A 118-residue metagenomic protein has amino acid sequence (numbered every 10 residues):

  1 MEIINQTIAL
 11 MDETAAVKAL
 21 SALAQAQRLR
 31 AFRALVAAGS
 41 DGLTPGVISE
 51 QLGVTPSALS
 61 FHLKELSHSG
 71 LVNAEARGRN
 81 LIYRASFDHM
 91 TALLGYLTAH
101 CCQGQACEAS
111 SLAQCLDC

Functional and structural regions predicted by a protein language model:
M1-A15, V36, F87-C118: Amphipathic alpha-helical dimerization/coiled-coil segments that flank or bridge DNA-binding/regulatory modules
L10, T14-T55, R77-H89: N-terminal helix-turn-helix DNA-binding core of bacterial DNA-binding proteins
E50, S67-H68: Alpha-helical residues within the helix-turn-helix
L63-K64: Short, hydrophobic-biased segments on the C-terminal half of alpha helices that form "recognition helices"
E75-A76, C107: Conserved catalytic-core motifs of GNAT/GCN5-like acyltransferases
